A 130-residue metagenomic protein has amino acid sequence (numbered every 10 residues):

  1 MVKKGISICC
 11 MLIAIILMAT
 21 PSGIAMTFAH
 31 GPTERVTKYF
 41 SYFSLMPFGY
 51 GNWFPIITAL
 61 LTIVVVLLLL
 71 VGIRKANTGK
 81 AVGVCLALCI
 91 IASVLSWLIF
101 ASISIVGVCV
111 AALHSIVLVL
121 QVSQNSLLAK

Functional and structural regions predicted by a protein language model:
M1-C9, V122-S126: N-terminal membrane topogenic signal
I6-L60: Hydrophobic transmembrane helix segments
I16-A19, V64-L67, I116: Alpha-helical transmembrane segments
L17-P21, L69-G72, S93-S96: Membrane-embedded alpha-helices of multi-pass membrane proteins, especially ion channels and transporters
T27-P32, I103-C109, N125-K130: A cytosolic-side transmembrane-helix exit/cap motif
G51-A92: Loop-to-transmembrane helix junctions at the membrane interface
G72, A112-K130: Membrane-water interface at the C-terminal end of transmembrane alpha helices
T78-I116: Hydrophobic alpha-helical transmembrane segments of integral membrane proteins
